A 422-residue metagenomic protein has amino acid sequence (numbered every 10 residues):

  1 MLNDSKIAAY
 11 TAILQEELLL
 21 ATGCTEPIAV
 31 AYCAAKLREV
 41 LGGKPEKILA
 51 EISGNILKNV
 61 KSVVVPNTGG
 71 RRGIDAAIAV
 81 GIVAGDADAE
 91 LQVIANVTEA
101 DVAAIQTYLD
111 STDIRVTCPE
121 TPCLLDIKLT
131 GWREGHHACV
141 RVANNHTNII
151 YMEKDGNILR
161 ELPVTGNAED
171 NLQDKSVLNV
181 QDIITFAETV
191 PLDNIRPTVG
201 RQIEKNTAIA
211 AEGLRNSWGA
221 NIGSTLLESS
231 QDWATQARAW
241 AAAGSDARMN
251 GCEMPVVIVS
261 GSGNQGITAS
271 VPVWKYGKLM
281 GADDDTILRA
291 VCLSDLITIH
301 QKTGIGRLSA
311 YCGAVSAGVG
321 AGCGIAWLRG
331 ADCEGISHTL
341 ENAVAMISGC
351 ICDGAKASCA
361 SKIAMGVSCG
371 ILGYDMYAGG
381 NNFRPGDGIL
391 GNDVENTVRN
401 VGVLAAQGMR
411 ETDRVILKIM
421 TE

Functional and structural regions predicted by a protein language model:
M1-T11, K44-K58, D232-G251, D283-Q301 (+1 more regions): Acidic-glycine-rich active-site phosphate/pyrophosphate-binding loop
L2, A21-T25, N55-N59, V63-P66 (+6 more regions): A structural signal for small-residue-enriched, beta-sheet-centric alpha/beta enzyme cores and oligomeric scaffold folds
Y10-L19, I56-V65, A247-I258, T298-R307 (+1 more regions): Glycine/charged-rich beta-loop-alpha catalytic/anionic-binding loops adjacent to active sites
L20-K36, M254-V271, C312-S316: Conserved phosphate/anionic-ligand binding catalytic regions in large, soluble enzymes, centered on
A31-L124, G131: Early transmembrane hairpin of solute transport permeases
R38-V40, P66, Y276-R289, I299-M365 (+1 more regions): Hydrophobic alpha-helical bundle architecture
K44-I48, A89-I94, V116-T117, D193-V199 (+7 more regions): Flexible, glycine/charged-enriched surface loops at secondary-structure junctions
L109-G251, L417-E422: Signature of multi-pass transmembrane helix bundles
